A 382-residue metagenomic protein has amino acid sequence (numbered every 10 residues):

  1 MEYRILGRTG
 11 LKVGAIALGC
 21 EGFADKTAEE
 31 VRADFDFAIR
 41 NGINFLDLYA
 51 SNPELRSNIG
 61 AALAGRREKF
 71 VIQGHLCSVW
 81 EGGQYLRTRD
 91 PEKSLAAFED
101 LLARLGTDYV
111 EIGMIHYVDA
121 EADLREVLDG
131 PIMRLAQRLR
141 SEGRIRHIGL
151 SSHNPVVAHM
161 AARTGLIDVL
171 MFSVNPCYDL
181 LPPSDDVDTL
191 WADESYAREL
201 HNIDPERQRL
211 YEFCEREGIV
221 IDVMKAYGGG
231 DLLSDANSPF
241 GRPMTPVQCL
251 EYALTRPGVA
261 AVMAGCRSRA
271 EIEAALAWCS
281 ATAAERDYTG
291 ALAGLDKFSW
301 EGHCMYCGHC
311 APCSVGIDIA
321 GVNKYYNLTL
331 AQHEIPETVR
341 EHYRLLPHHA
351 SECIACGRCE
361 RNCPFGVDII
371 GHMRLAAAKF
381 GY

Functional and structural regions predicted by a protein language model:
M1-L76, L135, S141: N-terminal binding-site loop/beta-alpha segment at the start of enzyme catalytic domains that lines or forms
L6, L18, A38, L46 (+11 more regions): Conserved, mostly hydrophobic/aromatic
G19-E29, L76-L95, E121, R125 (+1 more regions): Active-site mouth loops of central-metabolism enzymes
K26-A38, R89-G106, S152-M160, M244-Y252: Short, acidic/polar
D100-L124: Active-site groove signature of glycoside hydrolases
V118-G321, A331-L345, G371: Beta/alpha (TIM)-barrel catalytic core signal, keyed to glycine-rich beta->alpha loops juxtaposed to Asp/Glu that bind
C304-C313, C353-C359, C363: Short cysteine clusters
S314-L330, R361, F365-K379: Iron-sulfur (Fe-S) cluster-binding segments and ferredoxin-like electron-carrier domains, especially [2Fe-2S]
